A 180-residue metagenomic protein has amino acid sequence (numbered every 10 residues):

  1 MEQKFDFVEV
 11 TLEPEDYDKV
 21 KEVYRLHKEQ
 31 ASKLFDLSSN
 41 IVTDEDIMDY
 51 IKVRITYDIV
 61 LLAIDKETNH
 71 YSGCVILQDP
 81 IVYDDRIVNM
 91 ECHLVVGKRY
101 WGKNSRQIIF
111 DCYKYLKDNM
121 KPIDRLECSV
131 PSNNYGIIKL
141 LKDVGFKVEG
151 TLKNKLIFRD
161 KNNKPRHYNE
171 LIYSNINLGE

Functional and structural regions predicted by a protein language model:
M1-R25, V60-A63, N69-E180: Acyl-donor (CoA/ACP) binding surface of acyl/acetyltransferases
D16, L26-Q30, D44, V53: Polar helix-capping/helix-linker motif
E22-I41: Helix-loop element at the rim of GNAT/NAT acetyltransferase active sites that forms part of the acceptor-substrate
A31-D36, I47, D65, D143-K147: N-terminal start-of-chain detector that recognizes signal peptides and the immediate post-cleavage beginning
S39-I59: Active-site rim helix/loop that mediates acceptor-substrate recognition in acyltransferases
